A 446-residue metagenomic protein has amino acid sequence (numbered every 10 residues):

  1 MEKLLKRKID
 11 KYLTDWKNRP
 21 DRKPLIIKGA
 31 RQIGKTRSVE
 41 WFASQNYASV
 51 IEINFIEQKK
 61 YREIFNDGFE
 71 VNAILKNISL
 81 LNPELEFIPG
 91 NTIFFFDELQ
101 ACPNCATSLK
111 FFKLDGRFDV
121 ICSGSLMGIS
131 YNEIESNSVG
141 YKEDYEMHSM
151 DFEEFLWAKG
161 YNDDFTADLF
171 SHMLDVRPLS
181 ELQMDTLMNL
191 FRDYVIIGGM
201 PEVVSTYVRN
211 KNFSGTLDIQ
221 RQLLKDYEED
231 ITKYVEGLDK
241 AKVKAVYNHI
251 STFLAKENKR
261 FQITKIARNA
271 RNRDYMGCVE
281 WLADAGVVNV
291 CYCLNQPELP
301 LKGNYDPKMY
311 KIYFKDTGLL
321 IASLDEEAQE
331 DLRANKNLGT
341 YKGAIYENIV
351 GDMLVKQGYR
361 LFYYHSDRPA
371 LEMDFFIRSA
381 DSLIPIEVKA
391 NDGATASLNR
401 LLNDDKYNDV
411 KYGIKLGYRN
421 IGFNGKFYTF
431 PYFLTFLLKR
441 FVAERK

Functional and structural regions predicted by a protein language model:
M1-N18: N-terminal pre-Walker A segment at the start of P-loop NTPase domains
K35: Conserved lysine of the Walker
S38, F42: Hydrophobic positions on the alpha1 helix immediately C-terminal to the Walker A/P-loop
Q58-G90: Short glycine-rich substrate-engagement loop in P-loop NTPases that contacts/grips substrate
V120, V350, L354, M373-D392 (+1 more regions): Conserved catalytic cores of phosphodiester-cleaving nucleases, focusing on short active-site segments
Y131-A255: Interdomain motor-coupling "hinge/lid" segment immediately C-terminal to the ATP-binding subdomain of NTP-driven enzymes
S205-M373, I377-R378: Accessory nucleic acid-recognition modules appended to NTPase machines
A390-F430: Catalytic cores of nucleic-acid endonucleases
